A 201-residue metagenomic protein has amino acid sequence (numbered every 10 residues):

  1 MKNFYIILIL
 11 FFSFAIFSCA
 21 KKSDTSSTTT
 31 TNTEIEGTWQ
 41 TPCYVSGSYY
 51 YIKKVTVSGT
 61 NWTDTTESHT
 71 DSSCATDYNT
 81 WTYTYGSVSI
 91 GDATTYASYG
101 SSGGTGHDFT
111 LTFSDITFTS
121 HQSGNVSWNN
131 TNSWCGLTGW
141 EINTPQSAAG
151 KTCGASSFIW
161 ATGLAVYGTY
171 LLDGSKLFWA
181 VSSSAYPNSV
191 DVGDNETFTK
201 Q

Functional and structural regions predicted by a protein language model:
N3, F12-T38, F198: Bacterial Sec-dependent N-terminal signal peptides
S26-S73: Short N-terminal edge-element motif at the start of the domain
P42-Y50, E67-Q201: Contiguous, well-ordered beta-strand patches that form the walls/edges of small beta-barrel/beta-sandwich domains
